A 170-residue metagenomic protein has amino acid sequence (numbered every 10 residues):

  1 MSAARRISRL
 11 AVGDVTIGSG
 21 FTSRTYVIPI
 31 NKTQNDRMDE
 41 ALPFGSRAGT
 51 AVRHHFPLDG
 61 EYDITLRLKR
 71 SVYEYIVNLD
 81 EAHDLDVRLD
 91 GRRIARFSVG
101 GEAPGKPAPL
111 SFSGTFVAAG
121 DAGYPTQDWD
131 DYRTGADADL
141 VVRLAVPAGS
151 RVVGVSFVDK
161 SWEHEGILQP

Functional and structural regions predicted by a protein language model:
M1-P170: Low-complexity, glycine/serine/threonine/alanine-rich intrinsically disordered linker and propeptide segments
